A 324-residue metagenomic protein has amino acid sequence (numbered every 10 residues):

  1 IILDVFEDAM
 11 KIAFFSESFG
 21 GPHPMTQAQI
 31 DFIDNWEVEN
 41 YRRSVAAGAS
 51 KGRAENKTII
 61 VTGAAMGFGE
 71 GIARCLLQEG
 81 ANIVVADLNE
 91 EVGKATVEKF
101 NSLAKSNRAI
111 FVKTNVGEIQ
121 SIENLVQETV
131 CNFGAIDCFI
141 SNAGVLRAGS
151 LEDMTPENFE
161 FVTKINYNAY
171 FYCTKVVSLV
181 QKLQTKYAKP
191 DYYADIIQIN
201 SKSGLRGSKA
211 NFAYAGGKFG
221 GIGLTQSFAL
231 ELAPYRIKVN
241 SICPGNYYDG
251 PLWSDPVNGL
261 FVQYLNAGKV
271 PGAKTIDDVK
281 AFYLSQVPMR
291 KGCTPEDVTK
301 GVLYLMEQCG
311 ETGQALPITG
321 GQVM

Functional and structural regions predicted by a protein language model:
I140, A233, K238, G310-Q314: Short, small/polar-rich loop/turn modules that mediate ligand/substrate recognition or access, typified
S150-L151, N158-E160, Y283: Substrate-binding pocket helix/loop in short-chain dehydrogenase/reductase
E152, R206-F212, P234, R290: Active-site loop immediately N-terminal to the catalytic Tyr-X3-Lys motif of short-chain dehydrogenase/reductase
T174, G217, T225: Active-site helix of classical SDR
L179, L230-E231: Alpha-helical segment proximal to the catalytic Tyr-Lys
S201: Residue(s) in the substrate-gating loop at a strand-loop-helix junction that position the organic substrate next
K291-I318, V323: C-terminal substrate-recognition "lid" of short-chain dehydrogenase/reductases
